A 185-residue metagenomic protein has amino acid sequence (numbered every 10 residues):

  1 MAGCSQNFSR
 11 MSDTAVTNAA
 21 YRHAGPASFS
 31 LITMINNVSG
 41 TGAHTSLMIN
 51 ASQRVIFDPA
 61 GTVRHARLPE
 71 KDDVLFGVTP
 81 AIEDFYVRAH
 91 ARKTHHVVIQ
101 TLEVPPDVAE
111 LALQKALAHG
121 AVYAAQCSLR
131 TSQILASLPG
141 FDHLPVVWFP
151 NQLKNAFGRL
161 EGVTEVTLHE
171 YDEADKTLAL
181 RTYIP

Functional and structural regions predicted by a protein language model:
M1-G3: C-terminal motif of bacterial Sec signal peptides marking the signal peptidase cleavage site
S5-D13, L111-P185: Activation targets extended, charge/polar-rich intrinsically disordered C-terminal tails
S9-T14, R22-H95: Glycine-rich catalytic cores of cysteine/serine-nucleophile enzymes that process amide/ester linkages in cell-envelope
H23, A109-L111: A short alpha-helix capping/helix-coil boundary motif
T33-N36, A43-H44, T94-L102, L113-V122 (+1 more regions): Second-shell loop/turn segments in exported
G40, F76, P80, L102-D107 (+2 more regions): Soluble non-cytosolic domains of exported or imported proteins
V63, H95, L102-D107, W148-G158: Acidic helix-start/capping segments at beta-turn-to-alpha-helix junctions
